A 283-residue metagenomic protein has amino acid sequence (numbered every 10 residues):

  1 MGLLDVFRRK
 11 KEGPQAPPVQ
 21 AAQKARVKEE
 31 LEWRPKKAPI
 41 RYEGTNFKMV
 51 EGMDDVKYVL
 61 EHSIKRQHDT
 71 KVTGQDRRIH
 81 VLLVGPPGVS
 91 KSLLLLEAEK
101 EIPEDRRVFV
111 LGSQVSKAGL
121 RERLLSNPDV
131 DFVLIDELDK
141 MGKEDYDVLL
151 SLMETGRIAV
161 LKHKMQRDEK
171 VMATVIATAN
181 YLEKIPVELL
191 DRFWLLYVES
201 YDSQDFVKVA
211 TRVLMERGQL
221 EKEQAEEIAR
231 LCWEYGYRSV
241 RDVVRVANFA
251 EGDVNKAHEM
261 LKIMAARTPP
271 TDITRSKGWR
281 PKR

Functional and structural regions predicted by a protein language model:
W33-I79: Pre-Walker A (pre-P-loop) alpha-helix and adjacent loop at the N terminus of AAA/AAA+ ATPase modules, a conserved
R77-R78, P128, V160-T178: AAA+/SF3 P-loop NTPase mechanochemical coupling elements
R77-V110, L125: Walker A/P-loop
L94-E97, D129-G156, L182-D191: Conserved AAA+/SF3 P-loop NTPase catalytic/coupling segment centered on the Walker-B
D105-F132: Short glycine-rich substrate-engagement loop in P-loop NTPases that contacts/grips substrate
Y146-V171, E199: Substrate-gripping "pore-loop 1 plus following alpha2 helix"
I185-Q219: Conserved AAA+ ATPase core "coupling" helix
Q219-D272: Conserved AAA+ ATPase small/helical "lid" subdomain
